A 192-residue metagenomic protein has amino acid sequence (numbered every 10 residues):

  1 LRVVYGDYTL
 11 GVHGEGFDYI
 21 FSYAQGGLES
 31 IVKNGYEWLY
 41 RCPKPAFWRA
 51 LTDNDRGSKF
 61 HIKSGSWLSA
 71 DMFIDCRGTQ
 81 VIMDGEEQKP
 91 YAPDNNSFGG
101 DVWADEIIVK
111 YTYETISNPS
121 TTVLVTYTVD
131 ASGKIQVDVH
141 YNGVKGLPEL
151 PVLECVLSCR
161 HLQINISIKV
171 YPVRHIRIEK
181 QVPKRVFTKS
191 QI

Functional and structural regions predicted by a protein language model:
L1-I192: Beta-strand/loop-rich accessory regions of lumenal/periplasmic or secreted enzymes, predominantly carbohydrate-active
